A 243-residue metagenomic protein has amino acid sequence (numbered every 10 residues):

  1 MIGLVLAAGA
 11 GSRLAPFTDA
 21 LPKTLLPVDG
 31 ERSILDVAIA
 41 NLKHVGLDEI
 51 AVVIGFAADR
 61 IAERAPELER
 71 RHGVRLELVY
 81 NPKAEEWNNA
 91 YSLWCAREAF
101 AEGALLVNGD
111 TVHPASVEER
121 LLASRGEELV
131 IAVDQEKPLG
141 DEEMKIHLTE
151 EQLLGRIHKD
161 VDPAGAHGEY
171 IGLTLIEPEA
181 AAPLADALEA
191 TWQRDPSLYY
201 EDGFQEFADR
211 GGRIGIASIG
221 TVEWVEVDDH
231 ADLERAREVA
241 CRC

Functional and structural regions predicted by a protein language model:
M1-D19, L26: N-terminal nucleotide-binding beta1-loop-alpha1 segment
M1-G3, H167-C243: Conserved alpha/beta core of the MobA/IspD/sugar-nucleotide pyrophosphorylase nucleotidyltransferase superfamily
I2-V5, R32-G103, R194: Conserved N-terminal catalytic core of the sugar/cofactor nucleotidyltransferase
A20-D36: Short catalytic helix/loop segments, enriched in acidic residues and glycine and frequently bearing histidine
T24, R75-E77, L153, R213-G215: Conserved beta-strand segments of alpha/beta enzyme cores
L25, I146-L148, I216: A structural signal for short hydrophobic beta-strand segments in well-ordered beta-sheet cores
E69-M144: Conserved beta-loop-beta/alpha segment of the NTase-like Rossmann-fold superfamily that binds/positions NTPs
P114-Q193: Conserved core of the sugar-phosphate nucleotidyltransferase
